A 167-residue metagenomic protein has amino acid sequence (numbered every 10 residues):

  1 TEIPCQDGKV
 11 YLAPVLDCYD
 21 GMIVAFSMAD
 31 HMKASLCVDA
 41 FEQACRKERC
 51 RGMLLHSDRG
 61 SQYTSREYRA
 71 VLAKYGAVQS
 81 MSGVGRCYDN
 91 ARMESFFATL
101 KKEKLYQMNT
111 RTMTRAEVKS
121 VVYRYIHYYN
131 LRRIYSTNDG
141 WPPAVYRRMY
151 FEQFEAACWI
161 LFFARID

Functional and structural regions predicted by a protein language model:
P4, G8, F26-R49: Active-site beta-loop-alpha junctions of metal-dependent nucleic acid enzymes, especially the RNase H-like/DDE
C5, D17-C18: Short, acidic, Ser/Thr-enriched surface-loop or helix-capping motifs
G8-P14: Short glycine-rich loop/turn motifs
V10, D20-I23: Hydrophobic "anchor" residues
V15, H56: Generic enzyme active-site microenvironment
S57-R59, S65-R69, M81-K101, T114-K119 (+1 more regions): RNase H-like two-metal-ion nuclease catalytic core shared by retroviral integrases and related mobile-element nucleases
A73, A77, K101-D167: C-terminal domain-tail junction helix/linker
